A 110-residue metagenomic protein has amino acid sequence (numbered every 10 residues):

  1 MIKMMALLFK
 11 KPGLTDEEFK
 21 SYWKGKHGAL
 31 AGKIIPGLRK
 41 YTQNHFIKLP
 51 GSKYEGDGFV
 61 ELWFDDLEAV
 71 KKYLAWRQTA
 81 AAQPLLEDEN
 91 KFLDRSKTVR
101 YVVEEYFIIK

Functional and structural regions predicted by a protein language model:
M1-K110: Macromolecular interaction modules
